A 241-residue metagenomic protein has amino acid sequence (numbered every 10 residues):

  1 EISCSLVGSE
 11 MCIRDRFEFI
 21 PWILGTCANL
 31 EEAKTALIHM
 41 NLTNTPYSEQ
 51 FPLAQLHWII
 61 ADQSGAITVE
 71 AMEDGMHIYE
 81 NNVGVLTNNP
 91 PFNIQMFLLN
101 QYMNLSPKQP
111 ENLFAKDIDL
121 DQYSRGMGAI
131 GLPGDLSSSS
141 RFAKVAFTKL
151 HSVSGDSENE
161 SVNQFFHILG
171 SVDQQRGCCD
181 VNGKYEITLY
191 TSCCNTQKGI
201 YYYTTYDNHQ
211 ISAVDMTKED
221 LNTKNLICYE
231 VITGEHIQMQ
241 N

Functional and structural regions predicted by a protein language model:
E1-I13: Single conserved hydrophobic/aromatic residue that forms the stacking wall/gate of nucleotide- or nucleobase-binding
S3, T68, T191-C193: Short, surface-exposed charged micro-motifs
E10-I23, S140-H151: N-terminal short leaders/motifs
D15-R16, N41, P52, K184: Short, glycine/acidic-rich beta->alpha junctions
R16-T45, E158-F165: Proteins synthesized as precursors that undergo proteolytic processing into mature forms
H39-M76: Catalytic cofactor-binding cores of redox enzymes
T45-Y47, L53-A54, D62-Q63, V85-N241: C-terminus-biased signal that marks the final domain/tail of proteins
T68-A71, H77-N81, N88-N89, Y203: Short helix/loop capping segments that flank catalytic or ligand/cofactor-binding pockets
